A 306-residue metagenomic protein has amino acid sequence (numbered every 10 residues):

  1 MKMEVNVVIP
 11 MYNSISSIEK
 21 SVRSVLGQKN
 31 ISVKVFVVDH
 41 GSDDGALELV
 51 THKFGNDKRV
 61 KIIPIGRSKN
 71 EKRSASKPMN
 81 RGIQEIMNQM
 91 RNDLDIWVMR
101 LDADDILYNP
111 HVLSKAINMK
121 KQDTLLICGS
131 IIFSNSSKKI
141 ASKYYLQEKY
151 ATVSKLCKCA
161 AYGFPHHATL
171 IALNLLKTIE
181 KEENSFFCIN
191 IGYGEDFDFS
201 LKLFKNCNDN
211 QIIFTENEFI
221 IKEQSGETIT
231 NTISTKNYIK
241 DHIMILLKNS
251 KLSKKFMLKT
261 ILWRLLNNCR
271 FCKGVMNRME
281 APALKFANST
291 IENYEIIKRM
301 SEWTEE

Functional and structural regions predicted by a protein language model:
S14-G27: Short, well-formed alpha-helical segments that are part of the catalytic scaffolds of diverse glycosyltransferases
D39-E48, D102: A conserved acidic beta->alpha catalytic loop
R67-M90: Glycine-rich, basic loop-to-helix element that forms the pyrophosphate-binding segment of sugar-nucleotide handling
D93-I106: Short beta-strand-to-loop acidic/aromatic patch adjacent to the donor-nucleotide binding site
I106, H111-A141: Conserved donor NDP-sugar-binding/catalytic core segment of glycosyltransferases
G129, Q211-F219: Catalytic beta-strand/loop signature of glycosyltransferases that borders the donor
N190-F199: Acidic donor-binding loop at a coil-to-helix junction in glycosyltransferase catalytic cores that engages
C207, N217-Q224, N231-K259: Catalytic core of nucleotide-sugar-dependent glycosyltransferases
